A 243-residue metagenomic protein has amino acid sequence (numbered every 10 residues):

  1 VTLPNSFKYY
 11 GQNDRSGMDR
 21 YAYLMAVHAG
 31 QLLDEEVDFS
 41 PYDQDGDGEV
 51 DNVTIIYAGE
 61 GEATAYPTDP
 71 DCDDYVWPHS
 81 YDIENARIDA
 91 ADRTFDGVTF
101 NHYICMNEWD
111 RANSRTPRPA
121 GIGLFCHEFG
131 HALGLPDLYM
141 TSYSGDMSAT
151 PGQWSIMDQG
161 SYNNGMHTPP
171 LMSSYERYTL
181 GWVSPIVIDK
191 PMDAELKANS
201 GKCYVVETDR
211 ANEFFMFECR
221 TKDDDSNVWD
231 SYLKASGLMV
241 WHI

Functional and structural regions predicted by a protein language model:
V1-R93: Active-site-proximal segments of metallohydrolase catalytic domains
N52-T54, A58-L233, W241: Extracellular hydrolytic enzyme modules, especially secreted metalloproteases of the metzincin/thermolysin-like class
